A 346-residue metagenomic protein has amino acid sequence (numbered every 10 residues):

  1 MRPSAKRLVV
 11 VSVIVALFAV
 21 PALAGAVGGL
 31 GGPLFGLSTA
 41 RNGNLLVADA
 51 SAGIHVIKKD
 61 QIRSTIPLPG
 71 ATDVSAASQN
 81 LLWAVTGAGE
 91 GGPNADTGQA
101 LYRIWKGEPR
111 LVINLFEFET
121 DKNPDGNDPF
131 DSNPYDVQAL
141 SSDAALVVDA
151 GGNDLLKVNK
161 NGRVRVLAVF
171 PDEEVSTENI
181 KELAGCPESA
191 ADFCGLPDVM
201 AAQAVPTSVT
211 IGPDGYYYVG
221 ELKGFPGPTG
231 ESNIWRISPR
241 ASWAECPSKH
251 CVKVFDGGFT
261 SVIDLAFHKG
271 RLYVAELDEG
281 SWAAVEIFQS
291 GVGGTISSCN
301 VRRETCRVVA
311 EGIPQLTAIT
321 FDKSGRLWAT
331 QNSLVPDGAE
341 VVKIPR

Functional and structural regions predicted by a protein language model:
M1-A26: Secretory targeting and sorting signals
F18-G29, P33-S38, S333: C-terminal region of N-terminal signal peptides and the immediate post-cleavage residues of exported proteins
G25-L30, D60-P69, K106-N127, N161-A202 (+2 more regions): Blade-edge beta-strand/turn elements of extracellular beta-propeller and related beta-sheet repeat scaffolds
G29-N44, S51, L68-L81, T86-G87 (+7 more regions): Beta-rich, blade/repeat-based domains predominating in secreted/periplasmic proteins but also intracellular
V47-R63: Beta-propeller domains
G53-V56, Q99-Y102, D154-K157, V166 (+3 more regions): A short loop-to-beta-strand structural motif that recurs across blades of beta-propeller domains
V85-Q99, E178-E182, L196-V199, Y218-N233 (+2 more regions): Short, conserved, GDST-rich strand-edge loop motifs in beta-rich repeat architectures
A318-R346: Blade-level signature of beta-propeller repeat domains, shared across WD40, Kelch, NHL, RCC1 and BNR/Asp-box propellers
